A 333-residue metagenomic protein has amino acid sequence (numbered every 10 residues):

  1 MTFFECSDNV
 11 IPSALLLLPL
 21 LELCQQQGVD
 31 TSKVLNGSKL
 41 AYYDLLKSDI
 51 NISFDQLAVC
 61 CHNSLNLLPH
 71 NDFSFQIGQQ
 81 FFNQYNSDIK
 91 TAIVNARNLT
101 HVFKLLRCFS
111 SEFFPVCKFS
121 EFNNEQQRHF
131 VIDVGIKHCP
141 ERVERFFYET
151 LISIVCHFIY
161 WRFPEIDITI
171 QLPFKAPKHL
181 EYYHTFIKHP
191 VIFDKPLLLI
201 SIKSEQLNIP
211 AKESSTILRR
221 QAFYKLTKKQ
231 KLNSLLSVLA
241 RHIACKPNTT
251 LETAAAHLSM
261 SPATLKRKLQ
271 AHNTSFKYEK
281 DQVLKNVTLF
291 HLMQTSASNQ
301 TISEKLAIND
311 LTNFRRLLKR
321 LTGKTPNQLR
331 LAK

Functional and structural regions predicted by a protein language model:
M1-R128: N-terminal low-complexity or simple alpha-helical regulatory segments that function as activation/interaction modules
N9, E141-R145, K319: Alpha-helix N-cap/helix-initiation motif
S32-K33, F146, Y278: Short, solvent-exposed positions on alpha-helices
S53, Y148, D281: Short, conserved glycine- and acidic-residue-centered signature motifs in active-site or ligand-binding loops
Q84-L199, S204: N-terminal regulatory/effector-sensing and dimerization cores that precede helix-turn-helix DNA-binding domains
A176-K333: Extended mid-to-C-terminal alpha-helical interaction segments
